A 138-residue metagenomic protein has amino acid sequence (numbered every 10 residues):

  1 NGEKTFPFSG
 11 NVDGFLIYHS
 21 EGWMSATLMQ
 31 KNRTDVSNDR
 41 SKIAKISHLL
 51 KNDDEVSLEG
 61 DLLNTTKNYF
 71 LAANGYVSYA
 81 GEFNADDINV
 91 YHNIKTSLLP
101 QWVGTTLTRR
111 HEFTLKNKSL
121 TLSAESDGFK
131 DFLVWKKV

Functional and structural regions predicted by a protein language model:
N1-V138: Lipid interaction determinants
